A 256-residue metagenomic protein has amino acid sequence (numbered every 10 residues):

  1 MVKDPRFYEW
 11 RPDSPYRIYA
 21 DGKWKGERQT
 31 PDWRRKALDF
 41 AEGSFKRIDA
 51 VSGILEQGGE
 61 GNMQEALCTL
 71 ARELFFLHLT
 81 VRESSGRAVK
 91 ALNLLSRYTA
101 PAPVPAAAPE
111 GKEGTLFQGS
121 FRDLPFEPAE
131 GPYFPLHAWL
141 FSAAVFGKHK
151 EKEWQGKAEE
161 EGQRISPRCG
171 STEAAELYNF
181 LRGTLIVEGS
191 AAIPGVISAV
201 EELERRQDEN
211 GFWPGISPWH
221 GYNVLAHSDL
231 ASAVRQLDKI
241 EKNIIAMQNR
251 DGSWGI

Functional and structural regions predicted by a protein language model:
M1-I256: Preference for long, amphipathic alpha-helical scaffolds in soluble/luminal domains and all-alpha bundles
